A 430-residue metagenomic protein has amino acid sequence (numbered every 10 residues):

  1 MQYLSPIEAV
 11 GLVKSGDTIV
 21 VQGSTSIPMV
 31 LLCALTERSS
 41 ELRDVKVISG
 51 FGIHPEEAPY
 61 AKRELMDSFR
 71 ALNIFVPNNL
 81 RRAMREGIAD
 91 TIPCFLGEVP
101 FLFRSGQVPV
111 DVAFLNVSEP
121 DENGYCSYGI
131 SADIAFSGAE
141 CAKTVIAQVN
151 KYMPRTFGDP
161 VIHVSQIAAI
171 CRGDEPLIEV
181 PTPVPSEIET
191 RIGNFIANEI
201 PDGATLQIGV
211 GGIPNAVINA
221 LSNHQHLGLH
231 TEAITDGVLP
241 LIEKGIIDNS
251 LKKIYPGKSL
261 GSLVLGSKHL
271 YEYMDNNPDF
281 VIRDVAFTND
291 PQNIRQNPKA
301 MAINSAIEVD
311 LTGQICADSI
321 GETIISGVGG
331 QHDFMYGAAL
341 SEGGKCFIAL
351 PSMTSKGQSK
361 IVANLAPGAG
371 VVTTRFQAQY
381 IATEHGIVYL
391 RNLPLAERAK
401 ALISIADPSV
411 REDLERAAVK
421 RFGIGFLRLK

Functional and structural regions predicted by a protein language model:
M1-K430: Conserved alpha/beta enzyme-core scaffold
